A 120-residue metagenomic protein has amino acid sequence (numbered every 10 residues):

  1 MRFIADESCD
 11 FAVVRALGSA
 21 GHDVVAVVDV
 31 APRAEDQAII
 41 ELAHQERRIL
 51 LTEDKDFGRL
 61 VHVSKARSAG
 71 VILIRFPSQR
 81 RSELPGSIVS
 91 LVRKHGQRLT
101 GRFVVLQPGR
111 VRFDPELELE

Functional and structural regions predicted by a protein language model:
R2-I49: N-terminal first-folded block
V14-R15, D36, L60-H62, E83 (+1 more regions): Short glycine-/acidic-enriched loop or helix-start segments at secondary-structure transitions that form or flank
A26, L73-R75, V105, F113: Structural signal for conserved beta-strand scaffold positions within catalytic alpha/beta enzyme cores
A43-V61: Acidic, metal-binding active-site segment of PIN/NYN-like and related structure-specific nucleases
G58-V92: Mid-chain, well-packed structural core segment of small domains
K94-E120: Charged phosphate-binding loop/patch that engages nucleotide di/tri-phosphates or the phosphate backbone of nucleic
